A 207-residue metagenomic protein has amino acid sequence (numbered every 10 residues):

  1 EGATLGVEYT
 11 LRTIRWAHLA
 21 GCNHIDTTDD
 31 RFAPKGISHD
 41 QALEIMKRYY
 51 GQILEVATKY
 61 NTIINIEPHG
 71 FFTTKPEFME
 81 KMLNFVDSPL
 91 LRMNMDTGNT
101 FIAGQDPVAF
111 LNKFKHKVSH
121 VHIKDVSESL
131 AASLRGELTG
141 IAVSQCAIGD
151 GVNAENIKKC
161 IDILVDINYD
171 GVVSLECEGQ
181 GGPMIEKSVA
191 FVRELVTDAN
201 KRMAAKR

Functional and structural regions predicted by a protein language model:
E1-M93, K158, A205-K206: Active-site acidic/histidine proton-transfer and metal-coordination neighborhood in alpha/beta enzyme cores
T73-R207: Histidine-acidic metal/acid-base catalytic patches
